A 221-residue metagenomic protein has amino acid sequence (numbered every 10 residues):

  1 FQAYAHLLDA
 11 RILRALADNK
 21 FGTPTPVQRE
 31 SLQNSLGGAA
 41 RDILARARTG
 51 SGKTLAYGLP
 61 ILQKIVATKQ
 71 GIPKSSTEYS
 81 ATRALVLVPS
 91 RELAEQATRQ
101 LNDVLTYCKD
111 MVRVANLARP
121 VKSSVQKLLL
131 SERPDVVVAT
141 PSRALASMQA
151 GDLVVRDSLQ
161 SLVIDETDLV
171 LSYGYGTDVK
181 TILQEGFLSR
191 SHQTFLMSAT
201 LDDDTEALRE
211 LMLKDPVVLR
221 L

Functional and structural regions predicted by a protein language model:
F1-D42, P89, Y107-M111, L117-A118 (+1 more regions): N-terminal intrinsically disordered, low-complexity tails of helicases
L16, Q28, A45, I61 (+6 more regions): Residue-level signature of catalytic and energy-coupling elements of molecular machines, predominantly ATP/GTP-dependent
F21, Q70-A150, S158-S161: Conserved nucleic-acid-binding Ia/Ib motif block in the N-terminal RecA-like helicase ATPase lobe
P26, T54-L59, R91, A207: Phosphate-binding Walker
R29-R41, T54-E78, Q100-L105, Q184-E185: Walker A/P-loop NTP-binding motif
A39-A45, S80-A84, D135, H192-Q193: Pre-Walker A (Motif I) flank of P-loop NTPase domains
A47-S51: The conserved Walker
V154-L221: Post-DEXD/H (motif II) to motif III coupling segment of the RecA-like Helicase ATP-binding lobe
